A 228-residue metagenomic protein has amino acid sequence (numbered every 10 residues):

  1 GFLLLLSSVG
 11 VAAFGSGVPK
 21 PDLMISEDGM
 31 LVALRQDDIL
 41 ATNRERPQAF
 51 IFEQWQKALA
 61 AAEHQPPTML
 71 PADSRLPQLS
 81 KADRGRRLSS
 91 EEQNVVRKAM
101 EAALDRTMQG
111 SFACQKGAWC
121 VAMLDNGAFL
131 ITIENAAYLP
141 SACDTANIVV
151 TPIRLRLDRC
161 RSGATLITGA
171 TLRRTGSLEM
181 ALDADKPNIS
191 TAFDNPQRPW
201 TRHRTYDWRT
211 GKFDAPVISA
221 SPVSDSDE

Functional and structural regions predicted by a protein language model:
G1-L23, M30: Internal/C-terminal transmembrane anchor helices
S16-V18, I25-E27, A113-Q115, C143: Short solvent-exposed loop/turn micro-motifs enriched in small/polar/acidic residues
L23-L40: Short extracytoplasmic/periplasmic juxtamembrane "stem" segments immediately C-terminal to an N-terminal membrane anchor
R35-E228: Extracytosolic and intramembrane catalytic regions of membrane-associated proteins in envelope/secretory systems
